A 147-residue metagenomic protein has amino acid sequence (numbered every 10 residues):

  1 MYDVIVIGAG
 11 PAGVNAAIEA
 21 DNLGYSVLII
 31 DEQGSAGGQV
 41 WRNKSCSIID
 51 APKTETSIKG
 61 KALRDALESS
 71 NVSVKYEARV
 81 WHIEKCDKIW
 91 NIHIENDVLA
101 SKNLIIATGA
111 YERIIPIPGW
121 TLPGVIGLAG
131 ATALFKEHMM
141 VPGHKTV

Functional and structural regions predicted by a protein language model:
M1-I7, K59-K145: FAD-binding core/adjacent interface of flavoenzyme oxidoreductases
Y2-A62, P142-V147: Beta1-alpha1 glycine-rich phosphate/pyrophosphate-binding loop at the start of Rossmann-like nucleotide-binding domains
